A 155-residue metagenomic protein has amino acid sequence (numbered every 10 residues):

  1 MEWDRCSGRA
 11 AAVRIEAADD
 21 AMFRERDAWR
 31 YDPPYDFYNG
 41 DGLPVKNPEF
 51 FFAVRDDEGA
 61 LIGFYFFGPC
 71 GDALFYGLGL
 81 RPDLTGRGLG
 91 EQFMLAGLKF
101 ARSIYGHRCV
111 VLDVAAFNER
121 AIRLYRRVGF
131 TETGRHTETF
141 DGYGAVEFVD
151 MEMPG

Functional and structural regions predicted by a protein language model:
M1-A21, G155: Conserved N-terminal entry element of GNAT/NAT acetyltransferase domains
S7, D57-A60, G142-G144: Short, solvent-exposed loop/turn segments that connect beta-strands within catalytic domains and beta-strand-rich
R9, P48, L74, R108 (+1 more regions): Exposed loop/turn and edge beta-strand positions of beta-sandwich/beta-sheet ligand-binding modules
R14, F75, C109-V111: Residues at or immediately flanking beta-strands
A17-T85, M94, F100, I104 (+1 more regions): Acetyl-CoA-dependent GNAT
L78-L95, A115-R123, R127: Conserved glycine-rich acetyl-CoA-binding loop
H107-V111, A115-I122, R127, T131 (+1 more regions): C-terminal "cap" of GNAT-fold acetyltransferases
